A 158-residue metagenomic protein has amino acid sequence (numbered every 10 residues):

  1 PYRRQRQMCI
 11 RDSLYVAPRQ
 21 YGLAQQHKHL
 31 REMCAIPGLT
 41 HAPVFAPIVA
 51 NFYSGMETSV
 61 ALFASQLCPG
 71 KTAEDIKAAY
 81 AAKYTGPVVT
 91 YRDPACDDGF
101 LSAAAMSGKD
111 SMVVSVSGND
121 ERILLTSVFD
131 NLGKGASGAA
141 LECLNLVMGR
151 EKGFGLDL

Functional and structural regions predicted by a protein language model:
P1-I10: Single conserved hydrophobic/aromatic residue that forms the stacking wall/gate of nucleotide- or nucleobase-binding
R11, V44-F63: Active-site-proximal loop/hinge segments within enzyme catalytic domains
R11-A24: Glycine-rich active-site loop/strand segments that organize a redox cofactor
V16-P18, G55-S59, R122-L124: Short, solvent-exposed beta-strand edge segments and adjacent coil->beta transition regions
Y21-Q25, I48-N51, S102-M106: Short Gly/Pro-enriched turn/cap motifs at secondary-structure boundaries
L30-P43: Oxidoreductase and adenylate-handling cofactor-binding alpha/beta cores
R31, N51-G55, C68-K71: Substrate-binding strand-loop-helix patch in Rossmann-like NAD(P)-dependent oxidoreductase/epimerase domains
A61-L158: C-terminal active-site/capping subdomain that shapes the small-molecule cofactor and substrate pocket of enzyme
